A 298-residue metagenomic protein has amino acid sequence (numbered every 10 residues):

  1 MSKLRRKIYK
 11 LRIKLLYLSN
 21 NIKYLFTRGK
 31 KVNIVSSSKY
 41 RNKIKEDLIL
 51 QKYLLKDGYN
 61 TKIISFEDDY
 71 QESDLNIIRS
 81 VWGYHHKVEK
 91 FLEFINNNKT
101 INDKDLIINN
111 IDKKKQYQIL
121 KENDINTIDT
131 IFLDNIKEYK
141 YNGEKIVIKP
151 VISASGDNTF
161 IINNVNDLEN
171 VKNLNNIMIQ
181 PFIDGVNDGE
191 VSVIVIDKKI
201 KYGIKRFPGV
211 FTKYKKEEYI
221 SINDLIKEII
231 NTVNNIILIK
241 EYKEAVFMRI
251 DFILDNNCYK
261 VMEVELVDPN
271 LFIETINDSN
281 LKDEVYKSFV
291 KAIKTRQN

Functional and structural regions predicted by a protein language model:
M1-G29, V264: Membrane-proximal basic amphipathic "stem/tether" segments
L11-K14, Y24-S36, E93-D188, D224-N231: Active-site nucleotide/adenylate-binding loops and adjacent lid/helix of ATP-dependent enzymes
K31, S37-D129: Conserved N-proximal alpha/beta basic substrate-recognition cap immediately N-terminal to, or forming the N-lobe
L50, K243, L254-N298: C-terminal active-site "lid" helix and adjoining low-complexity regulatory extension at the edge of ATP-using catalytic
Q71-D74, Y141-E144, L254-K260: A short, glycine/Asx- and small/polar-enriched loop/turn that sits immediately N-terminal to a beta-strand
D124-N126, I239-V246: Short secondary-structure junctions
D157-K240, I253-K260: Phosphate-binding site of ATP-dependent enzymes
I250: Catalytic phosphate/metal-binding cores of nucleic-acid and nucleotide-processing enzymes, i.e., regions that mediate
